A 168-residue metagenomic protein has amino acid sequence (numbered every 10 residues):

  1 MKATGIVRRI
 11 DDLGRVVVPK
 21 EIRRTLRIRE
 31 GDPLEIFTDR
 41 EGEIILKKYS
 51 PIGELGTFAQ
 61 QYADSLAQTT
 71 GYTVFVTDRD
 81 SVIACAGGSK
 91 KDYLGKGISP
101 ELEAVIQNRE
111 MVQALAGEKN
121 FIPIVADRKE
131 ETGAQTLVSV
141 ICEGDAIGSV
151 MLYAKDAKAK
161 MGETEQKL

Functional and structural regions predicted by a protein language model:
G14-L26: Short beta-strand-centered segments at strand-helix junctions
L55-A67, Q166: Short amphipathic alpha-helical segments
T73-C85: Short hydrophobic alpha-helical segments used for membrane anchoring or interfacial signaling
C85, D92-D127: Regulatory sensory and allosteric helical modules in signal-transduction proteins and certain transcription factors
A134-I141: A short, aliphatic-rich beta-strand micro-motif
A146-A154: Sensory beta-strand/linker motifs that couple input domains to effectors
A154-K167: Regulatory loop-to-helix N-cap segments in sensory/regulatory domains that couple ligand/signal detection
